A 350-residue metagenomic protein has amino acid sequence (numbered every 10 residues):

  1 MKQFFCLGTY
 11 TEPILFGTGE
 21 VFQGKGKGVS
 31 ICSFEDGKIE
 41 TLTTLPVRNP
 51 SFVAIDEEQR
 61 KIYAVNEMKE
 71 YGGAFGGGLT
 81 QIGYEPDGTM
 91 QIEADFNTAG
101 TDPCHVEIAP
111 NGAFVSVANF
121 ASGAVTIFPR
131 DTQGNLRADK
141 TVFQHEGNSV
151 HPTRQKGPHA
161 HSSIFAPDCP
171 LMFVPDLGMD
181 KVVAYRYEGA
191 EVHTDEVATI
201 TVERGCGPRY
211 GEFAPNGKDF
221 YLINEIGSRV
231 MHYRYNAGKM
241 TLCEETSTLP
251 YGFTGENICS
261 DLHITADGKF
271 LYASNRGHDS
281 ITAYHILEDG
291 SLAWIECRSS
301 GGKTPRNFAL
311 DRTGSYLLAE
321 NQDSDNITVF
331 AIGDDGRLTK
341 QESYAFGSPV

Functional and structural regions predicted by a protein language model:
F5-G24, V65-G78: Short, conserved, GDST-rich strand-edge loop motifs in beta-rich repeat architectures
T11-L15, M68-G73, A121-A124, M179-K181 (+3 more regions): Short glycine/acidic-enriched loop and turn motifs that connect beta-strands
C32-K38, Q81-T89, I127-R137, Y185-V192 (+3 more regions): Short loop/turn segments immediately following beta-strands, especially the blade-tip and inter-blade linker loops
E40-G112: Blade-loop segments of beta-propeller domains
E40-L45, Q91-N97, T141, G147-R154 (+4 more regions): A short beta-strand motif characteristic of beta-propeller blades
R48-E57, A99-P110, E146-C169, V202-D219 (+3 more regions): Beta-rich, blade/repeat-based domains predominating in secreted/periplasmic proteins but also intracellular
T89-S162: Asp-box/WD-like beta-propeller blade repeats and closely related beta-sheet repeat scaffolds
